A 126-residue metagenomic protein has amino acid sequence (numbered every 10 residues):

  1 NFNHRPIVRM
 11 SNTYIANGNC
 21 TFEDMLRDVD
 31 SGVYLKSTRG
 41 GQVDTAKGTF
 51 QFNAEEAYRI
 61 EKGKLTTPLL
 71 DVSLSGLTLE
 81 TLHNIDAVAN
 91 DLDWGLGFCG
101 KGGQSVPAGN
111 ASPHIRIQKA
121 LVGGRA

Functional and structural regions predicted by a protein language model:
N1-A126: N-terminal small-residue-enriched
